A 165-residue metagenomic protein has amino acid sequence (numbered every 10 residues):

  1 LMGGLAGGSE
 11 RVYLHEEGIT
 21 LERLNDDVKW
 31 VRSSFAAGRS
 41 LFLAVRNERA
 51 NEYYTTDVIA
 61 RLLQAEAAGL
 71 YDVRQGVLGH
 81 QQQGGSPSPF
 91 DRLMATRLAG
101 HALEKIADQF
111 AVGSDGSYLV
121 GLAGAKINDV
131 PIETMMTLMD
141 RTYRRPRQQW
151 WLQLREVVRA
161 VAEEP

Functional and structural regions predicted by a protein language model:
L1-Q75: Accessory alpha-helical/coil subdomains and C-terminal extensions that flank or cap enzyme catalytic cores
A60-P165: C-terminal non-catalytic interaction/assembly regions of soluble proteins
